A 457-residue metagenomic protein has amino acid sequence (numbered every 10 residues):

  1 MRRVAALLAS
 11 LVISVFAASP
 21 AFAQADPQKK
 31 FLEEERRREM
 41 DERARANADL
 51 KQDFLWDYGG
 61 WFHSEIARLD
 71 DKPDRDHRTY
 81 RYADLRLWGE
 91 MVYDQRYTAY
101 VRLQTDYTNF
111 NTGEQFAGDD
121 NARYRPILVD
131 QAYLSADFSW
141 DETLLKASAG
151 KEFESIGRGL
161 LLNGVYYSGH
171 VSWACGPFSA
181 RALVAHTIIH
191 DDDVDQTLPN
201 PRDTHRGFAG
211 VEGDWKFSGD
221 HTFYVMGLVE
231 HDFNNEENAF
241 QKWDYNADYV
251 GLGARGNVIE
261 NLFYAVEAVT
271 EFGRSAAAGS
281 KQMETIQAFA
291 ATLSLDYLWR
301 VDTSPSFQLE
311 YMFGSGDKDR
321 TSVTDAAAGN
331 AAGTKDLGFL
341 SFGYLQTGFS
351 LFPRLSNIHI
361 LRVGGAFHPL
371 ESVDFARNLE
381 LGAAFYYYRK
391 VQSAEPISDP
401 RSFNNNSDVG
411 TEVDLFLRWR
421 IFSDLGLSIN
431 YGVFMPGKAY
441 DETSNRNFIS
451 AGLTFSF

Functional and structural regions predicted by a protein language model:
M1-L8: Bacterial N-terminal signal peptides that target proteins for export
L8-L11, V15-H77, W88, V92 (+3 more regions): N-terminal periplasmic/intermembrane-space "pro-region" immediately following the signal or transit peptide
A67, N111-G113, L145-E152, T187-V194 (+5 more regions): Flexible, solvent-exposed coil segments and beta strand-coil junctions, predominantly the extracellular/periplasmic
A67-A83, M91-A147, E154-N163, E236 (+3 more regions): Surface-exposed loop and membrane-interface regions of Gram-negative outer-membrane beta-barrel proteins
W140-L145, S155-I156, L160-T324, V363 (+4 more regions): Signature for the C-terminal beta-barrel architecture of outer-membrane proteins
W299, S356, I360, G364-D414 (+3 more regions): Outer-membrane beta-barrel transmembrane domain signature
R320-N357: Flexible glycine-rich, low-complexity coil/linker segments exposed to the extracellular/periplasmic environment
N445-F457: Outer-membrane beta-barrel "beta-signal"
